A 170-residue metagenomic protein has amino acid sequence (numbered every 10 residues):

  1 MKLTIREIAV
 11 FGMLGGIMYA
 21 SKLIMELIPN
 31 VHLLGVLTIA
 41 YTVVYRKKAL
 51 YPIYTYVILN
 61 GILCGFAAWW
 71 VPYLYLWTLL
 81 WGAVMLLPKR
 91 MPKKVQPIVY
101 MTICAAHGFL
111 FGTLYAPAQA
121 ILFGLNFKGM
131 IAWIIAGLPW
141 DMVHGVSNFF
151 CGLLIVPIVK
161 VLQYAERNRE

Functional and structural regions predicted by a protein language model:
M1-V44, K48-Y56: Hydrophobic transmembrane alpha-helices
G12, G16, A20, A40 (+8 more regions): Residue-level signature of the transmembrane alpha-helical core of multi-pass small-molecule transporters
L14, M18, V43, Y54 (+4 more regions): Juxtamembrane/disordered regions of integral membrane proteins
I17-I24, L37-A40, V44, I62-L63 (+5 more regions): Residues within alpha-helical transmembrane segments of multi-pass membrane proteins, especially transporters, ion
Y19-H32, T55-R90, K128: Interfacial aromatic-anchored transmembrane helix boundaries in multi-pass membrane proteins
L37, L79, A83, L114 (+1 more regions): Hydrophobic/aromatic residues in alpha-helical transmembrane segments
A49-Y54, W69-W70, Y100: Alpha-helical transmembrane segments and their helix-entry boundary regions
W70-P72, K93-E170: Membrane-embedded alpha-helical hairpins and interfacial helices in multi-pass inner-membrane proteins
